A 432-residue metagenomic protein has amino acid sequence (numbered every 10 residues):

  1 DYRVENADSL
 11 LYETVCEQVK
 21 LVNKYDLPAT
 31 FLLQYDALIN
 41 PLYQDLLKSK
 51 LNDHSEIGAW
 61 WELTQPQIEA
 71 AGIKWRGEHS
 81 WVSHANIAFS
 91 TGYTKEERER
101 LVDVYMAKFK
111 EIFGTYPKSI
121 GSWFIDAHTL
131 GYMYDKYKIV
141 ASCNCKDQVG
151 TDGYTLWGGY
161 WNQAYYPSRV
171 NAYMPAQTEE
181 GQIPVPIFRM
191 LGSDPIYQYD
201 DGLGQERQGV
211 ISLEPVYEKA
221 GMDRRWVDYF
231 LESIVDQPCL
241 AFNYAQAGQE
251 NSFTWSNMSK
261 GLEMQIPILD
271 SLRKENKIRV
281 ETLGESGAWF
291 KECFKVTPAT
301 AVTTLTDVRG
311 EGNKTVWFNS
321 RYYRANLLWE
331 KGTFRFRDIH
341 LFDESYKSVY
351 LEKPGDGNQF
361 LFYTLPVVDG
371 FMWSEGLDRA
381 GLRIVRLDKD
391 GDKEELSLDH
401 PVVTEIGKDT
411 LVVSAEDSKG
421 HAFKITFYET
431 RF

Functional and structural regions predicted by a protein language model:
D1-D53: Active-site beta->alpha N-cap acidic-glycine motif
Y2, E13, E17-K20, Y25 (+5 more regions): Catalytic grooves of carbohydrate-active enzymes
F31, W60, I120, T282 (+1 more regions): Conserved, mostly hydrophobic/aromatic
Y35-F124, Q182-I211, C239-F253, Y363 (+1 more regions): Metal-dependent polysaccharide deacetylase catalytic core of the NodB/CE4 family, i.e., the active-site-bearing domain
L38-P41, Q65-E69, D126-Y132, V149-G153 (+4 more regions): Short catalytic/ligand-binding loop motif for oxyanion handling, primarily in non-cytosolic enzymes, centered on
T94-R169, T430: Catalytic domains of cell-wall/extracellular-matrix polysaccharide-remodeling enzymes, centered on de-N-acetylation
F242-R321, A325-W329, Y346-T404: Histidine-centered catalytic/metal-binding microenvironments
D409-F432: Acidic, contiguous internal or C-terminal segments within carbohydrate-active enzymes that form a structured patch used
